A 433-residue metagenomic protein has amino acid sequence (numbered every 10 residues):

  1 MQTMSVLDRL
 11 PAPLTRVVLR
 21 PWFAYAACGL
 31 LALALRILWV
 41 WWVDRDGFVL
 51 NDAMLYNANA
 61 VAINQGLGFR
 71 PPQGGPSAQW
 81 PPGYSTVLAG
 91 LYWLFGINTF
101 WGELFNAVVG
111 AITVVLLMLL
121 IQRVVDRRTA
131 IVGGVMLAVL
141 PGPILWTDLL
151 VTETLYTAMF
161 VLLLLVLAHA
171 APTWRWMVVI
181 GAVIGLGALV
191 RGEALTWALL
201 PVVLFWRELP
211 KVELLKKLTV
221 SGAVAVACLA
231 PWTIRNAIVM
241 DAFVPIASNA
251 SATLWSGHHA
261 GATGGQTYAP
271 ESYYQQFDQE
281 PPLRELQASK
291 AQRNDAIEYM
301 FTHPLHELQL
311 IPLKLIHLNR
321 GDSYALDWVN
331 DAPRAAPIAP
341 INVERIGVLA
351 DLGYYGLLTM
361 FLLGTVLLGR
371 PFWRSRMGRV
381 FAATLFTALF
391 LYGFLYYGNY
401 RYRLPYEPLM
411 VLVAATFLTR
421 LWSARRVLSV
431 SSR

Functional and structural regions predicted by a protein language model:
S5-L14, H169, W197-V226, T233 (+1 more regions): Perimembrane helix-loop-helix junctions
F23, W101, E307-A382: Membrane-interface anchor segments at the N-terminal boundary of transmembrane helices in multi-pass membrane enzymes
Y25-A27, V114-V139, T157-A158, A171-V179 (+2 more regions): Transmembrane-helix signature of polytopic, membrane-embedded enzymes that assemble or transfer cell-envelope glycans
G29, P82-T86, F95-V115, W146 (+2 more regions): Loop-to-helix entry region of an early transmembrane alpha helix in multi-pass inner-membrane enzymes
N51, Q79, G102-I112, V132-L167 (+3 more regions): Multi-pass, polyprenyl lipid-linked donor-dependent membrane glycosyltransferases
L104-V125, L162, M360-L363: Transmembrane-helix motifs of polytopic, lipid-linked glycan transferases
V124-R127, L163-M177, F205-R207, L418-L421: Membrane-interface transmembrane helices that cradle and orient dolichyl/undecaprenyl
A237, F243-D331: Membrane-proximal stem/loop segments at transmembrane-domain junctions that anchor or position
